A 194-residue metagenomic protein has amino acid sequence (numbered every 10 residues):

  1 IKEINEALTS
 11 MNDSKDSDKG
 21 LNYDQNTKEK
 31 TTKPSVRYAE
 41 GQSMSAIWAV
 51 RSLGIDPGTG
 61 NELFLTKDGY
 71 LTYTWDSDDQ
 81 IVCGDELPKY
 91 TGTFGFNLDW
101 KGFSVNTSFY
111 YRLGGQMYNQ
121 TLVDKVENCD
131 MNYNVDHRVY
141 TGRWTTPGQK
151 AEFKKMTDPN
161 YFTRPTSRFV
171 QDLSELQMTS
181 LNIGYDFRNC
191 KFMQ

Functional and structural regions predicted by a protein language model:
I1, L98, T107-Y111, V135 (+1 more regions): Transmembrane beta-barrel strands of outer-membrane/channel proteins
I1-E6, K101, R112-Q116, R188: Structural signature of outer-membrane beta-barrel domains
I1-E86: Conserved small-residue
K15, K19-L21, Y70, T91 (+3 more regions): Core subunits and conserved enzymes of cellular information-processing and envelope-translocation systems across
P57, R112-M193: Extracytoplasmic gating/loop element in the C-terminal half of outer-membrane beta-barrel translocons and assembly
V82-C83, G92-G95, N189-K191: Generic recognition of flexible, low-complexity loop/linker segments
Y90-F96, F103, M178-I183: Hydrophobic, lipid-facing positions within transmembrane beta-strands of outer-membrane proteins
G102-N106, C190-K191: Repeated loop/turn-to-beta-strand initiation elements of outer-membrane beta-barrel proteins
